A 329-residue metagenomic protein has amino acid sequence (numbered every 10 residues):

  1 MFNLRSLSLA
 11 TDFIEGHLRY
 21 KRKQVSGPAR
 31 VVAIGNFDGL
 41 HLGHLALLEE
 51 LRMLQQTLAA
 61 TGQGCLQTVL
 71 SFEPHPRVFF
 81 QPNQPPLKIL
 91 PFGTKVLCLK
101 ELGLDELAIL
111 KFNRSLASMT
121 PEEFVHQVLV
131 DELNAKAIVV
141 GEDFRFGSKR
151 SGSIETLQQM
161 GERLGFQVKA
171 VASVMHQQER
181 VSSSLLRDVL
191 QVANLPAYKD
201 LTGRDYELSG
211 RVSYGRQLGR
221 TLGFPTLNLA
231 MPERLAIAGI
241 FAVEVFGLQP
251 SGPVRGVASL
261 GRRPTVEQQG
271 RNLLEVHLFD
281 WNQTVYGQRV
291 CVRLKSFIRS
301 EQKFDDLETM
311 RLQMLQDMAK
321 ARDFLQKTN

Functional and structural regions predicted by a protein language model:
F2, G215-N329: Phosphate/ribose-recognition catalytic cores of enzymes acting on nucleotide-derived substrates
F2-R22, A108: Short acidic-hydrophobic, aromatic-tinged amphipathic segments that line or gate anion-handling sites
N3, D105-A108, Q167-K169, C291: Conserved beta-strand segments of alpha/beta enzyme cores
H17, R22-P86, P91: N-terminal catalytic cores of NTP/NDP-binding nucleotidyl/phosphoryl-transfer enzymes
H41, L99, I138, Y198 (+2 more regions): Residue-level signal for inorganic ion chemistry
P76-E142, F146-L164: N-terminal Rossmann-like or analogous alpha/beta NTP/dinucleotide-binding catalytic cores that position adenine
G161-R262: Glycine-rich, Lys/Arg-enriched anion-binding loops that position phosphate/diphosphate groups for phosphoryl
